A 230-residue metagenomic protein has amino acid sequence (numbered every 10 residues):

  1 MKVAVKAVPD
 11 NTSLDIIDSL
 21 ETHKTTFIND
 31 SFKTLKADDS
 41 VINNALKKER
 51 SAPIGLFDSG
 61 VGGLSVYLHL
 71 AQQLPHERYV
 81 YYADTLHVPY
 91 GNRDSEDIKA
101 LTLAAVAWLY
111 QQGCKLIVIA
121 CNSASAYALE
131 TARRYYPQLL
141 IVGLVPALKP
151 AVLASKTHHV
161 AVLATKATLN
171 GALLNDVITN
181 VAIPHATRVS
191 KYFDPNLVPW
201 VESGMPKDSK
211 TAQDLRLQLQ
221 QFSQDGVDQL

Functional and structural regions predicted by a protein language model:
K2-I28, F32-L230: Non-catalytic structural scaffold of enzyme domains
